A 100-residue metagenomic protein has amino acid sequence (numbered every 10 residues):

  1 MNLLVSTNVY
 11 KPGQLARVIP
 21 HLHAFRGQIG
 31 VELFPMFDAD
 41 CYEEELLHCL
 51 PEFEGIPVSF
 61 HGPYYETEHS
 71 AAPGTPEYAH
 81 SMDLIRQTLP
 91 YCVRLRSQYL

Functional and structural regions predicted by a protein language model:
M1-L89, V93-R94: N-terminal pre-domain/capping segments
